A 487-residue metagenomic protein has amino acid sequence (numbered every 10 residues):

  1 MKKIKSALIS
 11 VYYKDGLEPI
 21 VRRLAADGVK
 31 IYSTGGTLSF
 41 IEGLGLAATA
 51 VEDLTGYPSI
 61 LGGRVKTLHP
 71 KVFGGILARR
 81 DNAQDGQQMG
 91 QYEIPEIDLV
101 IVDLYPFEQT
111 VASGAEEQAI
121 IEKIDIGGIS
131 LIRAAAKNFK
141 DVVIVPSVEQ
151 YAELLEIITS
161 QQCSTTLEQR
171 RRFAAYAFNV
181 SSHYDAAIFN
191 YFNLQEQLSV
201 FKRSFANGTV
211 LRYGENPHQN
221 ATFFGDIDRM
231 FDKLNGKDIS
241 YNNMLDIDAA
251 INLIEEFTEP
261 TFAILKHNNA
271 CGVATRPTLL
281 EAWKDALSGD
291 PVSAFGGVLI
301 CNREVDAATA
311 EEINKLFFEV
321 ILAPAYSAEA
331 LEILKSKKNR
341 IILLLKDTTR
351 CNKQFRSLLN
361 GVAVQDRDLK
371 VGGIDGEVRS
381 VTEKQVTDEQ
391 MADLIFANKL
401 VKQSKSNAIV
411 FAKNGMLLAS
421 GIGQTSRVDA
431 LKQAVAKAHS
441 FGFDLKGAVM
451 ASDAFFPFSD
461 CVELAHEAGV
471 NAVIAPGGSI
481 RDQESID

Functional and structural regions predicted by a protein language model:
M1-L54: N-terminal glycine-/serine-/threonine-rich phosphate-binding loop
G36-P106: Glycine-rich nucleotide/cofactor/substrate-binding loop typically near the N-terminus or early in the first domain
R80-I129, R133-A135, E383-D388: Active-site/ligand-binding-proximal alpha/beta "capping" segment
E149-E332, K337-D368, Q390-L400, S406-A408: Active-site loops and adjacent core secondary-structure elements that bind or stabilize anionic groups
C271-P291, V410, M416-V462: Glycine- and Gly-Pro-enriched alpha-helical subdomains that act as flexible, kink-prone "lid/hinge" or packing modules
L299-I300, D306-K315, G442-D482: Cysteine/selenocysteine-centered motifs that mediate thiol-based redox chemistry or coordinate metal-sulfur cofactors
F318-I341, E463-D487: C-terminal binding/interaction regions
